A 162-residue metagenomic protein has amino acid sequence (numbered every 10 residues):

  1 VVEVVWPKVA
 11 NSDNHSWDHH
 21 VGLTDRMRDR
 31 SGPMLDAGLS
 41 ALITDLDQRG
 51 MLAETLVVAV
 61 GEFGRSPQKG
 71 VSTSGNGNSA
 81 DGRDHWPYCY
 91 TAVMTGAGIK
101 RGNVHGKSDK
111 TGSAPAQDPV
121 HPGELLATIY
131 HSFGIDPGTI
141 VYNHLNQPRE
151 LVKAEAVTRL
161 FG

Functional and structural regions predicted by a protein language model:
V1-G162: Ligand-binding pockets and gating/stacking loops
